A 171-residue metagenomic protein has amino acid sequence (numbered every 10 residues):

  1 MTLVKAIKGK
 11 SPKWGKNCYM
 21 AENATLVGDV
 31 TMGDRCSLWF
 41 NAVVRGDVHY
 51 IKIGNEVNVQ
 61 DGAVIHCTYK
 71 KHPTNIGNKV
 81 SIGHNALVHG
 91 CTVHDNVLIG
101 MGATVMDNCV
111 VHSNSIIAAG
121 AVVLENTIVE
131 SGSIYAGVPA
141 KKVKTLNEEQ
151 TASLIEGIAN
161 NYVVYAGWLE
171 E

Functional and structural regions predicted by a protein language model:
M1-K10, D47-N55, D61-A63, T68 (+3 more regions): Glycine-rich hexapeptide-repeat left-handed beta-helix
M1-R35, V43, W168-E171: Extended, small-residue-rich solenoid/repeat segments and analogous flexible loops that form exposed scaffolds
W39: Small cofactor-carrier domains centered on a conserved lysine used for covalent cofactor attachment
S81: Short proline/glycine- and basic residue-enriched helix-capping loop/turn segments at helix->loop/beta transitions
